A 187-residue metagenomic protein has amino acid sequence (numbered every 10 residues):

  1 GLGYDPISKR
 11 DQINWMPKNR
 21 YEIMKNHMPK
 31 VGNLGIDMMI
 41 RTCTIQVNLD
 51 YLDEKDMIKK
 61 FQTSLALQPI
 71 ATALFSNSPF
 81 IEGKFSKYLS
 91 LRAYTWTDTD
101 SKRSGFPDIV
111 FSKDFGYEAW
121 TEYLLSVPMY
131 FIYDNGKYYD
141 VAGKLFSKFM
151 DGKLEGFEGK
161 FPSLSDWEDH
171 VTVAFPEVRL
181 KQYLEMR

Functional and structural regions predicted by a protein language model:
G1-R10, V31-L49, S76-E82: Core alpha/beta catalytic barrel or barrel-like domain that forms the active/cofactor pocket in diverse metabolic
Y4-N19, L65-A71, E82-S86: Long, hydrophobic, well-ordered secondary-structure blocks that form the structural core and pocket-lining surfaces
M16, K30-V31, C43, W167-H170: Short, functionally important structural connectors and interaction interfaces within domains
P17-M38: Acidic, His- and aromatic-enriched active-site or binding-groove loops in soluble protein domains that engage sugars
Y21-M28, N48, F61-T72: Short, well-ordered alpha-helical packing segments
I23, T42-Q46, Y183-E185: Broad gene-expression machinery/nucleic-acid interaction feature
M38, K55-K60, A66, I70-A73 (+1 more regions): C-terminal accessory/tail domains of diverse enzymes
